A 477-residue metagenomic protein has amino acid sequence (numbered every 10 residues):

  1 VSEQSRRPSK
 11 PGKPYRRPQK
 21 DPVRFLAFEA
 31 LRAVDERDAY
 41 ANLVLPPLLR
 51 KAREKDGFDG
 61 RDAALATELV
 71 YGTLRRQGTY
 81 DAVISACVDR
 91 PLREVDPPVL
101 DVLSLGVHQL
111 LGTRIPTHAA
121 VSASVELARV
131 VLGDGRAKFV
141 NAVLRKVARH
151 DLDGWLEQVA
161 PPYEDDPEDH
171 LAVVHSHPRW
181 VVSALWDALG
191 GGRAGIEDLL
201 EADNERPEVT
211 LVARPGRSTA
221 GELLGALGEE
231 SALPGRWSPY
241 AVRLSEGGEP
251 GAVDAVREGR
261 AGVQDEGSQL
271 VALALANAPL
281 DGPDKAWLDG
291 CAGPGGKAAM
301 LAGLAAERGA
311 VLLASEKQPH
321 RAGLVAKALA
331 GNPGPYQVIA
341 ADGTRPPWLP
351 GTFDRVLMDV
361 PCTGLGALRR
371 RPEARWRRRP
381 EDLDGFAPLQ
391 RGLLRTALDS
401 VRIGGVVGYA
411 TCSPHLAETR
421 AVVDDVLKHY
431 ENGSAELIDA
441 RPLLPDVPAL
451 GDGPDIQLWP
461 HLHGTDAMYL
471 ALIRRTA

Functional and structural regions predicted by a protein language model:
V1-A477: S-adenosylmethionine
